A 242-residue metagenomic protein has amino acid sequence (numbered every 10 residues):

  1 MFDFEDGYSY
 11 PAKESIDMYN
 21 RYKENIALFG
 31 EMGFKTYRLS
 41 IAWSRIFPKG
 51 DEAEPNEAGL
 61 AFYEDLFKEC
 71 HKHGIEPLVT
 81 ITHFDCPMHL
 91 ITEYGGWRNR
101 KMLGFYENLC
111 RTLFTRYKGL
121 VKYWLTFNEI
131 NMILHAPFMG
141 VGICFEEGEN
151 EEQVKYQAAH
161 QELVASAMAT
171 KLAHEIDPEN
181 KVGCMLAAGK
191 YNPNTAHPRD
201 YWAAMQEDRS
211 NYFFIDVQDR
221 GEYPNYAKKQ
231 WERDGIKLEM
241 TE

Functional and structural regions predicted by a protein language model:
M1, D6, G50-D51, A61-E242: Active-site region of glycoside hydrolase catalytic domains
M1-N56, L60, L66-K72: N-terminal structural segment of carbohydrate-active enzymes
